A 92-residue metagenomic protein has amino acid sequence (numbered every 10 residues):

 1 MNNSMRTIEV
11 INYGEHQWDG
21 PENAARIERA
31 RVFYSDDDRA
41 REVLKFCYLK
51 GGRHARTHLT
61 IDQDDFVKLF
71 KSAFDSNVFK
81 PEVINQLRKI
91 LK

Functional and structural regions predicted by a protein language model:
M1-A25: Negatively charged, low-complexity tracts enriched in Asp/Glu with abundant Ser/Thr
E9, R29-A30, L44, D62 (+2 more regions): A general marker of short, structured functional hotspots
I11-G14, A30, S35, D64 (+1 more regions): Compositionally biased, intrinsically disordered low-complexity segments
E15-W18, Y34, R53, F66-K68: Generic "edge-of-domain/loop-turn" microfeature
N23-L59: A short, structured beta-strand/loop element
G51-K92: Mixed-charge, Lys/Arg-enriched low-complexity segments
